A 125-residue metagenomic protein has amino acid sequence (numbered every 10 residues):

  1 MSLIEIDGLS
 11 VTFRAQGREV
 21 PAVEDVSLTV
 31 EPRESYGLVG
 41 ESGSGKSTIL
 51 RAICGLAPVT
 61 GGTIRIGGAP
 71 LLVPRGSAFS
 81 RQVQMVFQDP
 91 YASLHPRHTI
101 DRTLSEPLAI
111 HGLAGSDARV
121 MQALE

Functional and structural regions predicted by a protein language model:
I4, P21-V23: Conserved structural motif at the start of ABC-family nucleotide-binding domains
Q16-V20, P70-Q84, H98, R102 (+1 more regions): ABC ATPase NBD coupling module
V39-E41: The feature captures the beta-strand-to-loop junction immediately N-terminal to the Walker
S47-T48: Conserved Walker
C54: Helix-to-loop junction immediately C-terminal to a conserved catalytic motif
T60-L71: ABC nucleotide-binding domain "signature motif"
D117-E125: Conserved ABC ATPase "signature" region
